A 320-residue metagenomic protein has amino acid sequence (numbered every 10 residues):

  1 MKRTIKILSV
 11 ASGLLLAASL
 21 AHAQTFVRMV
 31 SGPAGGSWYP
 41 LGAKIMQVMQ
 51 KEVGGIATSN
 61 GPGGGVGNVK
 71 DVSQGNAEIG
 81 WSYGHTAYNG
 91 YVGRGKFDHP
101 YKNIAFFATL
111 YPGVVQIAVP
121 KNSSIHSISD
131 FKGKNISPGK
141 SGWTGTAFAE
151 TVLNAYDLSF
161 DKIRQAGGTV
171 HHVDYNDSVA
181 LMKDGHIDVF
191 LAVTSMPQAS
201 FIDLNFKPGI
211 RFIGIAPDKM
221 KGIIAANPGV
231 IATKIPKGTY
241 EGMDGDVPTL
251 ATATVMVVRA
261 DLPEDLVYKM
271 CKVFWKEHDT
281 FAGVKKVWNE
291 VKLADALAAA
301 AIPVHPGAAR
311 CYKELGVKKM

Functional and structural regions predicted by a protein language model:
M1-S12: Bacterial N-terminal signal peptides that target proteins for export
L15-A23: Sec/Tat signal peptide C-region and signal peptidase I cleavage site
Q24-N89, R94: N-terminal (or domain-start) structured segment
F26-E52, I56-T58, G113-D184, A294 (+2 more regions): Bilobed "Venus flytrap"/periplasmic-binding protein-like clamshell domains and structurally analogous long
G84-T86, G93-K96, S123, S159-M256 (+1 more regions): Pocket-lining segment of extracytoplasmic ligand-binding domains
Y88-G93, N103-T109: Short beta-strand-centered segments that line the small-molecule binding cleft or hinge of alpha/beta clamshell
K134-V152, V230-A300: Ligand-binding clefts/hinges and TM-proximal coupling segments of bilobed small-molecule sensing domains
D177, K183-D184, V189, T194-F212 (+2 more regions): An extracytoplasmic/periplasmic, membrane-proximal ligand-sensing/linker region
